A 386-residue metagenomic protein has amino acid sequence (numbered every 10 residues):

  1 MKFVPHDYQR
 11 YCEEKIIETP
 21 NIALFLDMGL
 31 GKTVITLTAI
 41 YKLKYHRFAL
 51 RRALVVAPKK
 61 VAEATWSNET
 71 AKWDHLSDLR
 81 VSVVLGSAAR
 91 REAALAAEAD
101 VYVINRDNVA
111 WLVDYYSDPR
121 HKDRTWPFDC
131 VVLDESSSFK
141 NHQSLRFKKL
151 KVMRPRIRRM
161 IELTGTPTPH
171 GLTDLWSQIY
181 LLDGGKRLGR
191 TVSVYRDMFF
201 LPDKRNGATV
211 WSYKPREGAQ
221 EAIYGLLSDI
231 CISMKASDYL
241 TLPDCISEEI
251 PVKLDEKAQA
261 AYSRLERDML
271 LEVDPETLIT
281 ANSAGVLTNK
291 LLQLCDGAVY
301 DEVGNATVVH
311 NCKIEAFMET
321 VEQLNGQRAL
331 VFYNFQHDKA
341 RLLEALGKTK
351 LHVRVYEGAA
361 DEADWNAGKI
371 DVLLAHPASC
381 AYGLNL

Functional and structural regions predicted by a protein language model:
M1, E18, L30-G31, I35-Y41 (+4 more regions): Conserved Helicase C-terminal RecA-like lobe
M1-F25: Conserved pre-motif I regulatory segment
E14-E18, I22, T33-F48, K149-K151 (+1 more regions): Walker A/P-loop NTP-binding motif
I35, L50-K72, P169-D174, N334-H337: Conserved Walker A/P-loop ATP-binding site and its immediately adjacent core in helicase/helicase-like ATPase domains
R52, D78-V81, D129-C130, F147-D238: Conserved P-loop NTPase motor "coupling/switch" region that bridges the ATPase
V61-G86, L182-G185, K350: Conserved helix-turn-beta segment of the N-terminal RecA-like "Helicase ATP-binding" lobe in SF1/SF2 helicases
A88-V101, R106-P127: Conserved helix/coil segment N-terminal to the catalytic DExD/H
D134-E135: Walker B catalytic acidic pair
